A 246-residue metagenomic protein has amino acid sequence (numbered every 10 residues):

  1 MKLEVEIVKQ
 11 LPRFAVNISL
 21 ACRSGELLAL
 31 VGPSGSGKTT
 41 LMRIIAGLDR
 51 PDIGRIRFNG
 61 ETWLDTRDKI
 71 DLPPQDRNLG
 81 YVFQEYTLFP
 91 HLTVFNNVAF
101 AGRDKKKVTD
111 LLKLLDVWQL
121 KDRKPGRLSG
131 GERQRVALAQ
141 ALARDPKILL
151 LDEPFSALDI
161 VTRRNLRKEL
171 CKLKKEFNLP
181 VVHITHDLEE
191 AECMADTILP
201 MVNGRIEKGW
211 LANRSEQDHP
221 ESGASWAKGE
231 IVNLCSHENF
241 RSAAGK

Functional and structural regions predicted by a protein language model:
E61-T66, K105-D122, C171-K172: Conserved ABC ATPase "signature" region
W63-Y81: ABC ATPase NBD coupling module
K124-L128, E132-Q134: Conserved ABC ATPase signature
L138: Hydrophobic anchor residue at the start of the ABC signature
A143-K147: A short, proline-enriched helix->beta-strand linker immediately N-terminal to the Walker B motif in ABC-type P-loop
L149-E153: Catalytic Walker B motif of ABC-type/P-loop ATPase nucleotide-binding domains
N178-I184: Conserved H-loop
